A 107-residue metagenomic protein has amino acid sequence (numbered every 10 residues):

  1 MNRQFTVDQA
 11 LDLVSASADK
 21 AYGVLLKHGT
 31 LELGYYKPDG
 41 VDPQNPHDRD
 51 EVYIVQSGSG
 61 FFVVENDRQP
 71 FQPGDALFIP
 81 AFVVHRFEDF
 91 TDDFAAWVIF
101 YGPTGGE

Functional and structural regions predicted by a protein language model:
M1-Y35, G40-N45: A short, N-terminal "cap"/entry segment at the start of jelly-roll beta-barrel domains of the cupin/DSBH fold
K27-G29, V63-D67, F90: Short strand-coil-strand connectors
V41-D42, L77, A81-R86: Histidine-centered metal-chelating micro-motifs
P46-D48, F90-T91: Short glycine/proline-enriched turns and hinge-like loops at secondary-structure junctions
H47-F62: Short, conserved beta-strand element in jelly-roll/cupin
N66-A81: Short acidic-glycine-tyrosine-enriched beta hairpin
F82-E107: Ligand-binding loop in jelly-roll beta-barrel domains
